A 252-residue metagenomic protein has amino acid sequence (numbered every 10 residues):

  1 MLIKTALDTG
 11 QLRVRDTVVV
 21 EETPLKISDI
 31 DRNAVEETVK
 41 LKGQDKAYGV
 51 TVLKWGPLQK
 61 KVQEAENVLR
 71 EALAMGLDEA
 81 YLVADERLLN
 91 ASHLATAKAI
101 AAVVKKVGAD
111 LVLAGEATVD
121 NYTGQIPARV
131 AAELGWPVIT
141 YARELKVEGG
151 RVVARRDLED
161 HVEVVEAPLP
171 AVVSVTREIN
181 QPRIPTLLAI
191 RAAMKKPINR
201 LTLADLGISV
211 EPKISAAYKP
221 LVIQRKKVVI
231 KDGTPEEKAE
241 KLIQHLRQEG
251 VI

Functional and structural regions predicted by a protein language model:
M1-I252: N-terminal glycine-rich FAD/FM-binding segment characteristic of electron-transfer flavoproteins
